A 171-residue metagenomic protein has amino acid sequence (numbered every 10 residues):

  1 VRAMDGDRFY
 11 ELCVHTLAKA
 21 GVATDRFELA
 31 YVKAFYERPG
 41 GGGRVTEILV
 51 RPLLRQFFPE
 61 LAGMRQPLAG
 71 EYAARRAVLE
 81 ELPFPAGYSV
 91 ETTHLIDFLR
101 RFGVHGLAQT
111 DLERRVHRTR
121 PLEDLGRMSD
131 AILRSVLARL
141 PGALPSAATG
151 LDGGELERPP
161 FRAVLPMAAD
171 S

Functional and structural regions predicted by a protein language model:
V1-K19, A23: Acidic donor-binding/catalytic loop of UDP-sugar-dependent glycosyltransferases, especially processive GT2
R2, R38-P39, V116: Conserved nucleotide-binding/hydrolysis micro-motifs of P-loop NTPases
T24-R44: Short beta-strand-to-loop element that shapes/binds the nucleotide-sugar donor at the catalytic cleft/hinge
G42-S135: Conserved catalytic loops of nucleotide-sugar-dependent glycosyltransferases that act on lipid-linked
L122-S171: Terminal low-complexity segments of carbohydrate-biosynthetic enzymes
